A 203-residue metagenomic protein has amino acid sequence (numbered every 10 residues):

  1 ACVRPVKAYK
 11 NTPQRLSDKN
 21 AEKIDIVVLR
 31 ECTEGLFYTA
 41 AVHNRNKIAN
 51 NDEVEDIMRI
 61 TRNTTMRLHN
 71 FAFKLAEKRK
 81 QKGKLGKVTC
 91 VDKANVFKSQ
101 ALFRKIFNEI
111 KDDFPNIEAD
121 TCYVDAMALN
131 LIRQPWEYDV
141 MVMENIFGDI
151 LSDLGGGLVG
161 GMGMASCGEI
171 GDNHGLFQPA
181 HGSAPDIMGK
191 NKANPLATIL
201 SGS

Functional and structural regions predicted by a protein language model:
A1, H43-A49, K105-I110, V159-G168 (+1 more regions): A glycine- and small-aliphatic-rich helix-loop capping segment at beta-alpha/alpha-beta transitions that lines
A1-E55, I146: N-terminal glycine-rich phosphate/adenylate-binding segment common to multiple enzyme folds
A1-Y9, D113-C122, M164-Q178, M188: Short, acidic/small-residue loops that bind anionic groups at enzyme active sites
C2, I24-V28, G35, K87-T89 (+6 more regions): Structural motif
N11, C122-L129: Short acidic loop-to-helix transition motifs that present clustered carboxylates
Y38-H43, S99-R104, L131-Q134, L154-G155: Short acidic, glycine/serine/threonine-rich loops at helix termini
I48-D125: Glycine-rich phosphate/diphosphate-binding loop of Rossmann-like nucleotide-binding domains
N130-S203: Glycine-rich phosphate/nucleotide-binding loop
